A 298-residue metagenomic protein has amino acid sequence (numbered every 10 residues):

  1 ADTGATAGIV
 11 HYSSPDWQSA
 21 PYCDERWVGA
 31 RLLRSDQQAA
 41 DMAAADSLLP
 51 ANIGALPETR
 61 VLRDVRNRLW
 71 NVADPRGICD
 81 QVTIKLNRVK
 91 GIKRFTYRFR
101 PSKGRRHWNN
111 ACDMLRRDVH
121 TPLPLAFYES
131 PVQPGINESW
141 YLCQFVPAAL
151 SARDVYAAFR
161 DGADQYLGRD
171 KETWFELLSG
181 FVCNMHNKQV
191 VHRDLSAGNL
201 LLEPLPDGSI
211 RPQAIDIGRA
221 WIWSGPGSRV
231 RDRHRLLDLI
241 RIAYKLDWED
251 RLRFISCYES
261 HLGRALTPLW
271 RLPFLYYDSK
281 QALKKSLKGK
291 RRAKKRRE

Functional and structural regions predicted by a protein language model:
A1, I210-A293: C-lobe/activation-segment region of protein kinase-like
A1, Y12, G29, S35 (+5 more regions): Conserved ATP-binding subdomain of kinase catalytic cores across diverse folds
A1-C23, K245, L252: Extended, hydrophobic interaction surfaces within ordered domains
F99-S102, D170, F181, V230 (+1 more regions): Alpha-helix N-cap and loop-to-helix initiation/capping positions
P147, A197, R219: Short, glycine/acidic-enriched loop or turn micro-motifs at the edges of active sites
L195-L202: Hydrophobic residue at the +6 position relative to the catalytic HRD Asp in the kinase catalytic loop
L202-S209: Activation-loop N-terminal segment of eukaryotic-like protein kinases
